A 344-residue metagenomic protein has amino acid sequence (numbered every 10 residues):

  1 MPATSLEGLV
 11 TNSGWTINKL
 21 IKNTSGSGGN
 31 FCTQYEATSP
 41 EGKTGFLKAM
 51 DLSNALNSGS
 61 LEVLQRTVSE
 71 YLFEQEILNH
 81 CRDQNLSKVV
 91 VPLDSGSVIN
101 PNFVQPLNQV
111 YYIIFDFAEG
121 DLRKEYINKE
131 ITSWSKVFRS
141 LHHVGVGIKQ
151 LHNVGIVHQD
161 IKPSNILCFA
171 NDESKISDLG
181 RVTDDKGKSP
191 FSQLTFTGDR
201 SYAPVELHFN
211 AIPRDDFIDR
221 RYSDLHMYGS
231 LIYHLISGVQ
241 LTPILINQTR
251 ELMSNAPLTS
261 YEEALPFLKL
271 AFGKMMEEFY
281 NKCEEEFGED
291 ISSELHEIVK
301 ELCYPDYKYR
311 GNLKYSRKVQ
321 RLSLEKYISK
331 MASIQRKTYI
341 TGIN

Functional and structural regions predicted by a protein language model:
M1-N23: Juxta-kinase regulatory segment immediately upstream of eukaryotic protein kinase catalytic domains
T33-H80: ATP-binding glycine-rich loop module of kinase domains
E76, R82-F103: Conserved HxN/HPN-centered segment at the entrance to the catalytic loop of eukaryotic protein kinase-like domains
V104-D121: Conserved short submotifs of the Hanks-type protein kinase catalytic core that shape the nucleotide-binding pocket
S140-L141: Activation segment signature within eukaryotic-like protein kinase domains
H152-F169: Catalytic-loop of the protein kinase fold
F169-S201: Activation segment/activation loop of eukaryotic-type protein kinase catalytic domains
I218-S223, I232-G288: Conserved C-lobe activation region of Hanks-type protein kinase-like domains
